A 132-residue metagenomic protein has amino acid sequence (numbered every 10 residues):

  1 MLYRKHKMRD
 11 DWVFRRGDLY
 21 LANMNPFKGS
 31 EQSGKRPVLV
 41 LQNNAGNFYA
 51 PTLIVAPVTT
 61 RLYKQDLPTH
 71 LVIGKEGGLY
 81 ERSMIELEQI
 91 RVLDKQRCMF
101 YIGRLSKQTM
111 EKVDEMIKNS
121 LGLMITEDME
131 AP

Functional and structural regions predicted by a protein language model:
Y3-R4, E76-P132: C-terminal terminal-subdomain/extension
N25-G29: Short, charged beta-turn/beta-strand-edge "cap" motif at the junction between a beta-strand and an adjacent loop
Q32-G34, V40-K75: Compact nucleic-acid interaction/catalytic patches
V38-L39, V113: Hydrophobic alpha-helical segments that mediate membrane insertion or helix-helix packing
